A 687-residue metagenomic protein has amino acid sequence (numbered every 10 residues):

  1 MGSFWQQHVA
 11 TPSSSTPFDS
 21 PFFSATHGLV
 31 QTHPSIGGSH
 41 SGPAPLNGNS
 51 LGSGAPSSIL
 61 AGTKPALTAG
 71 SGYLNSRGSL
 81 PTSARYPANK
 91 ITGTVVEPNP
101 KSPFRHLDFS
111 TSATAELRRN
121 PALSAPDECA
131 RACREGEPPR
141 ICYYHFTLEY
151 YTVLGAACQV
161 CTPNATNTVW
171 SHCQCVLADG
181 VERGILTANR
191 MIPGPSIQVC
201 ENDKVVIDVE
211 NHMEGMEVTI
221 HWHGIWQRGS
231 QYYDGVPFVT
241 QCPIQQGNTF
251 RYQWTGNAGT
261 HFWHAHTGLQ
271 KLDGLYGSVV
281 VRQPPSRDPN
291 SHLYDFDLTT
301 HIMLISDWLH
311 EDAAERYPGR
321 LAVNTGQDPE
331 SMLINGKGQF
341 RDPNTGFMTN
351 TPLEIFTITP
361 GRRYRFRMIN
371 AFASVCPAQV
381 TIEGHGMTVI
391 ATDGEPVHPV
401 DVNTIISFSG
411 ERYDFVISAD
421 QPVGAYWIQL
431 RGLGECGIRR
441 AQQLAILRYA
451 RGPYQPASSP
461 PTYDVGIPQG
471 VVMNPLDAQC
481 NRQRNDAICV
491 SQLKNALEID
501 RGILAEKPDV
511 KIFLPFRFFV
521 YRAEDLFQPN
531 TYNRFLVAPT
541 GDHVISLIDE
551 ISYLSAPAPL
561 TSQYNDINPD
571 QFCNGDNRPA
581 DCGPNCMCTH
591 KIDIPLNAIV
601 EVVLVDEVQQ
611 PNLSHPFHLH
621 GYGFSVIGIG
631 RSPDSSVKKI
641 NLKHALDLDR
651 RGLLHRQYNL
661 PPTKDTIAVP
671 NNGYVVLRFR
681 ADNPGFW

Functional and structural regions predicted by a protein language model:
M1-S3: Cleavable N-terminal signal peptides of Sec/SRP-targeted secreted and luminal proteins
Q7-R85: Extracellular mucin-like PTS segments
G72-T249, F296-L298, A322-R365, T404 (+3 more regions): N-terminal, post-signal-peptide metal-ligating segments of extracellular/periplasmic oxidoreductases, dominated by
P87, V96-N99, Q227-Q245, Q253-T255 (+11 more regions): Histidine- and aromatic-rich segments of cupredoxin/plastocyanin-like copper-binding domains
F104, C133-P138, L275-T299, L304 (+3 more regions): Extracytoplasmic/periplasmic copper-protein system
R134-T152, I192-G229, G235-H310, T351-I382 (+9 more regions): Beta-strand cores of secreted/periplasmic/IMS beta-sandwich domains, seen most often in copper-related folds
M348-P352, V397-D401, P584-T589, L660-T663 (+1 more regions): Active-site-adjacent structural elements in folded domains
W427-L430, G434-Q455, N568, D606-V637 (+2 more regions): C-terminal functional regions that serve as terminal interaction/effector modules
